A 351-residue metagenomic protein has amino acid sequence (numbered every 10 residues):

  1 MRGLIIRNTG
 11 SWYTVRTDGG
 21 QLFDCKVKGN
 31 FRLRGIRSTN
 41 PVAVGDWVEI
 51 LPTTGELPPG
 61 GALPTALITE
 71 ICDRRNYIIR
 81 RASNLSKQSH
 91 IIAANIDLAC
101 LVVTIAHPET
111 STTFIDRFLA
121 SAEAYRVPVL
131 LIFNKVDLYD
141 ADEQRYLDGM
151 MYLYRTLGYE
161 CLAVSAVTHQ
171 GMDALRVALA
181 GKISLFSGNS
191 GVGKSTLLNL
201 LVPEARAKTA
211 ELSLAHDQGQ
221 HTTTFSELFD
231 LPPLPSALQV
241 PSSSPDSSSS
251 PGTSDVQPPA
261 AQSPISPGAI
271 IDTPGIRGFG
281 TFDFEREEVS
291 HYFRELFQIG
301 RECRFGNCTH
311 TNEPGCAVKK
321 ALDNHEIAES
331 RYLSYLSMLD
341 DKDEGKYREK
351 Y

Functional and structural regions predicted by a protein language model:
M1-T9: Structural detector for short beta-strands of small beta-barrel domains
S11, R37-T65, C72-I92, I96-L98 (+3 more regions): Helix-rich effector regions associated with P-loop NTPase G domains
D18-G20: Glycine-centered tight beta-turn/hairpin loop motif at sheet-sheet or coil-to-beta transitions
L22-S38: Beta-strand/loop nucleic-acid-binding surfaces
P52-T54, V103, L201: Conserved "cap/hinge" positions at secondary-structure junctions
Q88-L98, V102-L157: Phosphate-binding glycine-rich loops and their immediate beta-loop-alpha structural context
Y139-S190: Canonical P-loop GTPase G-domain recognition
T196-R206: A conserved segment at the C-terminal end of the G1
